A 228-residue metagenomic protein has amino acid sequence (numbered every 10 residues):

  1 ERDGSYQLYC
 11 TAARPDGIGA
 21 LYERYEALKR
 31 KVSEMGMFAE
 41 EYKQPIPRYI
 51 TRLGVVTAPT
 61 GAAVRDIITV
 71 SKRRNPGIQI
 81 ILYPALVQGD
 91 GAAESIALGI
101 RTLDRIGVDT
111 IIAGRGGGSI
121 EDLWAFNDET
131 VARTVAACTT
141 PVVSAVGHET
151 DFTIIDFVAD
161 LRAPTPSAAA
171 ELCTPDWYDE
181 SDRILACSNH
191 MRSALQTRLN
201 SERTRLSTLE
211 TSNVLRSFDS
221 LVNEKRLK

Functional and structural regions predicted by a protein language model:
E1-Q7, F38-K43: Short, flexible active-site-proximal loops enriched in glycine and acidic residues
E1-R2, P59-G61, H148-E149: Short glycine-enriched loops at secondary-structure junctions
R2-E23: OB-fold/S1-family single-stranded nucleic acid-binding modules
T11-P15, A85-V87, G116-G118, V146-D151 (+1 more regions): Short, ordered loop/turn segments at secondary-structure junctions
G17, E23-D122, N127-C138: Phosphate-binding glycine-rich loops and their immediate beta-loop-alpha structural context
G17-A20, V56-P59, A63, Q88-A92 (+7 more regions): Catalytic cores of large soluble enzymes that bind and process phosphate-bearing ligands
P141-V143: Structural detector of well-ordered beta-strand residues that form the stable sheet scaffold of enzyme domains
H148-K228: Charged, elongated alpha-helical interaction scaffolds
